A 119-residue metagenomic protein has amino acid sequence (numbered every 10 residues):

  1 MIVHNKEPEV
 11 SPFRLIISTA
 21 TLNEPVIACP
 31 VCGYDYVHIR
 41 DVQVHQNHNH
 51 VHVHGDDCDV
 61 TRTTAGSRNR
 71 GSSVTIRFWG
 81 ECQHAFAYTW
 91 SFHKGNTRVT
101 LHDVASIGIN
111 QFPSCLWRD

Functional and structural regions predicted by a protein language model:
M1-L15: N-terminal "domain-start" segment
R14-V26, R68-V74: Short, flexible, mixed-charge glycine/proline-rich loop motifs that serve as phosphate/nucleic-acid-contacting
I27-G33, G80-C82: Short cysteine-rich clusters marking metal-coordination/redox-active sites
V37-I39, F86-W90: Short, non-ligating residues that shape and space the ligands of small metal-coordination modules and catalytic
V44-C58, K94-V104: Short cysteine/histidine-rich metal-coordination sites, predominantly Zn2+-binding motifs
V51-G55, T75-A85: Cysteine-rich micro-motifs
C58-R70: Short Fe-S-cluster ligation motifs
F92-D119: Acidic, proline/glycine-rich low-complexity IDRs
